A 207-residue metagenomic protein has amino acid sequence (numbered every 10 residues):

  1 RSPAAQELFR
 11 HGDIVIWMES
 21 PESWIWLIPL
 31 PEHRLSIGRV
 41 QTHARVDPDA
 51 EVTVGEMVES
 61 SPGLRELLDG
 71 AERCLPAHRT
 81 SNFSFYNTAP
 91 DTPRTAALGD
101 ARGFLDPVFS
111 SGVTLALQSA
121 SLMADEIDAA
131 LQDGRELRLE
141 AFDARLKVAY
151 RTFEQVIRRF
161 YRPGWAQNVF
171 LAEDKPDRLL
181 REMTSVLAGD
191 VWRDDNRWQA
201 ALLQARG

Functional and structural regions predicted by a protein language model:
R1-E66: Conserved FAD-binding catalytic core of PHBH/FMO-like flavoproteins
P3-H11, E32-R34, E72-H78, L131-L137 (+1 more regions): Low-complexity, flexible helical/coil segments
W17-M18, P62-G63, E72-P76, N82-F85 (+3 more regions): A general structural signal for short secondary-structure boundary/capping elements
W24-L27, F83, T95, F109 (+2 more regions): Tryptophan-centric aromatic hotspots in well-structured domains and transmembrane helices
P31, S84-N87, L105-S110, T114-A116 (+5 more regions): Generic, ordered loop/turn and secondary-structure boundary motif
R45-I127, Q132, E136-A141: FAD/FMN-dependent oxidoreductases across multiple families
D125-G207: C-terminal helical "tail/cap" subdomain of flavin- and related membrane-associated enzymes
